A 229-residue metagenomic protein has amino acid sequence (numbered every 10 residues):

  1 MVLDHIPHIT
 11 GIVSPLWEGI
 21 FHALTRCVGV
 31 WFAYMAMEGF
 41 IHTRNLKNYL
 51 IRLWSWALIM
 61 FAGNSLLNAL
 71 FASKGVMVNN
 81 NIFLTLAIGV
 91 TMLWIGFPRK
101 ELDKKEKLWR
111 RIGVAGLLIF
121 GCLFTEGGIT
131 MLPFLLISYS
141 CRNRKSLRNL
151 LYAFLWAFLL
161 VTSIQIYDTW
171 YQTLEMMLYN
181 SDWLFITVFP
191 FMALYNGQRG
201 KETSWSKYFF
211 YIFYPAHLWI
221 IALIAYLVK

Functional and structural regions predicted by a protein language model:
M1-K229: Alpha-helical transmembrane segments and their immediate juxtamembrane cytosolic regions
